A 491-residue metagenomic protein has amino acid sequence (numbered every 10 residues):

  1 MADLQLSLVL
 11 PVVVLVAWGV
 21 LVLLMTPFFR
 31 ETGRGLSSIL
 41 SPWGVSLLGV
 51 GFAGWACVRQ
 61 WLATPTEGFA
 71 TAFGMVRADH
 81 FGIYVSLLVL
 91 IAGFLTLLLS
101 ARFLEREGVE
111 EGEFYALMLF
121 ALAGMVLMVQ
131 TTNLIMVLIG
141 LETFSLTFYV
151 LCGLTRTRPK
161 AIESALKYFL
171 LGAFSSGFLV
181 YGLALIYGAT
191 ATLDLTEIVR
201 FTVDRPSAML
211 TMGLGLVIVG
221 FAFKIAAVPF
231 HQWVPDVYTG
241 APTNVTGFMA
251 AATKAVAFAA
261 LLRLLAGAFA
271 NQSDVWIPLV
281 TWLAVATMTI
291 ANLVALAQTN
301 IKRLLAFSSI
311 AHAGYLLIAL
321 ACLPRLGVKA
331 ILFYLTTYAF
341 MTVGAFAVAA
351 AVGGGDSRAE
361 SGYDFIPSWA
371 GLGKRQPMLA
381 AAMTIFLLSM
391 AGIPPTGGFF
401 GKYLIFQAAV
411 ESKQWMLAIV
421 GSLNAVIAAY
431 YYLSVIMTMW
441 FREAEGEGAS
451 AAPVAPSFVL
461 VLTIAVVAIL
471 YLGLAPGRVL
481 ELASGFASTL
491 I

Functional and structural regions predicted by a protein language model:
M1-I491: Alpha-helical transmembrane segments of multi-pass membrane proteins predominantly involved in bioenergetics
